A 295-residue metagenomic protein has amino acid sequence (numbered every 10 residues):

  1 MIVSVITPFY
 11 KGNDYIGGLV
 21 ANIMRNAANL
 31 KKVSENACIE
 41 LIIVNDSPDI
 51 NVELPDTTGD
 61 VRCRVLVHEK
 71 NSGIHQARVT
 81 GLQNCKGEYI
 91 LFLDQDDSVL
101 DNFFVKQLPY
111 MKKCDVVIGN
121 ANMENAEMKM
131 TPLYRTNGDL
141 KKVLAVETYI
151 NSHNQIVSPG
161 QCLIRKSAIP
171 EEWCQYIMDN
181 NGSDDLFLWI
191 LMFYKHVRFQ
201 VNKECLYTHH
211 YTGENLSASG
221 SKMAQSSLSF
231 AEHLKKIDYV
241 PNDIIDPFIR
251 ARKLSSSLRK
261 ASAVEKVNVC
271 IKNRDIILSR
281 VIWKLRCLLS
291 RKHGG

Functional and structural regions predicted by a protein language model:
I2-S4, N22, E40, F187: Cell-envelope/extracellular polymer assembly enzymes that use nucleotide-activated donors
G12-K31: Short, well-formed alpha-helical segments that are part of the catalytic scaffolds of diverse glycosyltransferases
A27, D60-R62, V105-K106, Y110-E172 (+1 more regions): Flexible acidic/His/Gly-enriched loops in nucleotide-sugar-dependent glycosyltransferase catalytic domains
I42-L54, D94: A conserved acidic beta->alpha catalytic loop
H68-C85: Glycine-rich, basic loop-to-helix element that forms the pyrophosphate-binding segment of sugar-nucleotide handling
I90: Short aromatic/hydrophobic "clamp" motif used to bind/position activated sugar donors
K142-G220: Conserved nucleotide-sugar donor-binding catalytic segment
C205, H209-Y211, A218-I244, A263-C270: Catalytic core of nucleotide-sugar-dependent glycosyltransferases
